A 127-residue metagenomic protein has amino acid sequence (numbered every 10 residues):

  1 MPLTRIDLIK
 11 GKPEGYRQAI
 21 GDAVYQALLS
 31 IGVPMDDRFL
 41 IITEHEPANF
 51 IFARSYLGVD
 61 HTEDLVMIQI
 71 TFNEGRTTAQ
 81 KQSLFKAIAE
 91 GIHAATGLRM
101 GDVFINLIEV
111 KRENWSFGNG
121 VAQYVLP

Functional and structural regions predicted by a protein language model:
M1-P127: Interaction-mediating elements
